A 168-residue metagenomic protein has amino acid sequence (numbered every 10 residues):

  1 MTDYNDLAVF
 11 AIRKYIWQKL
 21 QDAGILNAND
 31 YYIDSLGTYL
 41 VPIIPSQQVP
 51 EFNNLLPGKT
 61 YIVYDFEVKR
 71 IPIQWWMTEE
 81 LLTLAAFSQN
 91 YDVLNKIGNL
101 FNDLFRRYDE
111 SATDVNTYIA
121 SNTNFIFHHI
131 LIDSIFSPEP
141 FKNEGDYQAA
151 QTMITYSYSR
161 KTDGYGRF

Functional and structural regions predicted by a protein language model:
M1-R70, N116-I119: Small/polar-rich, solvent-exposed N-terminal microdomains that initiate assembly or binding
M1-Y4, T162-F168: Short acidic DE-rich linear segments
A11, Y15, K96-L104: Long, highly charged amphipathic alpha-helices
K19, A23, L100-S111: Conserved short hydrophobic interaction patches
E67-Q74, K142-N143: Short beta-strand/turn micro-motifs at beta-sheet edges
Q74-W76, R167: Short conserved micro-motifs at the rims of enzyme active sites and ligand-binding pockets
W76-L94, F101, Q148-R160: Oligomerization/assembly interface segments of phage tail-like spikes and tubes
F105-S159, G166-F168: Acidic-leaning, charged glycine-interspersed low-complexity segments
